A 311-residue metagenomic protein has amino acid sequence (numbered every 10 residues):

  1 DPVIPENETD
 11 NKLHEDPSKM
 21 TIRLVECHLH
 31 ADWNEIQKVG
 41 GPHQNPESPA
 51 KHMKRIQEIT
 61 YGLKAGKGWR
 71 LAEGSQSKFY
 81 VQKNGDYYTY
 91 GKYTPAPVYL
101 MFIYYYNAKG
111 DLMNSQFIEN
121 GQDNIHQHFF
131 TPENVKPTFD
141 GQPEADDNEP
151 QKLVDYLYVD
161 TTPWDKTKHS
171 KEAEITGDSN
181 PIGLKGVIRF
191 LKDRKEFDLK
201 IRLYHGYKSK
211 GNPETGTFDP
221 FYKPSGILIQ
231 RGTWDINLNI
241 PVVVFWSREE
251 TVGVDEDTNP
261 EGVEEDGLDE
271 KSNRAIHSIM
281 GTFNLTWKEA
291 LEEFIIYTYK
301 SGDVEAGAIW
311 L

Functional and structural regions predicted by a protein language model:
D1-K19: Bacterial Sec-dependent N-terminal signal peptides
K19-T60: Post-signal-peptide N-terminal segment of Sec-exported extracytoplasmic proteins
H28-H30, K109, N134, Y207: Solvent-exposed strand-loop boundary residues in beta-sheet-rich modules
G40-P46, E214-L311: Short beta-strand elements
Q44-T94: N-terminal edge beta-strand
L71-T89, F139-R189: A beta-strand/beta-hairpin structural motif
F79-Y156: Extracellular-facing segments of soluble proteins and assemblies that are Gly/Ser/Thr-biased and enriched in aromatics
Y99-Y105, R189-S225: Internal, hydrophobic beta-strand segments that form the core of beta-sheet-rich folds
